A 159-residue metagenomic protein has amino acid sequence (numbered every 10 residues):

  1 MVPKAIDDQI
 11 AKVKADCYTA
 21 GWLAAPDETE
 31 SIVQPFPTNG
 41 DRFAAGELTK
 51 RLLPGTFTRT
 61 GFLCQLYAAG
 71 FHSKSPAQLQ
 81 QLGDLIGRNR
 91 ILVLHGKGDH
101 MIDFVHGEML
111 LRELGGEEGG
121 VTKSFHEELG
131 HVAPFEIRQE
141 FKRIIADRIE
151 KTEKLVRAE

Functional and structural regions predicted by a protein language model:
M1-L53, C64-Y67: Helix-rich cap/lid subdomain of alpha/beta-hydrolase
L52-Q78: Hydrophobic, aromatic-rich cap/lid helix
S75-L79, F104, R138: Structural motif corresponding to alpha-helix initiation and N-cap regions
Q81, H106-M109: A short acidic, amphipathic alpha-helical/loop segment
L82-I91, E113-E117: Short, proline-enriched alpha-helix->beta-strand connector loops that line the catalytic pocket of alpha/beta-hydrolase
V93-H95, D99: Short beta-strand/loop motif that positions the catalytic acidic residue of the alpha/beta-hydrolase fold
H100-H106: Conserved alpha/beta-hydrolase "acid-adjacent" motif
E108-E159: Catalytic active-site module of serine/aspartate enzymes centered on a nucleophile-bearing elbow/loop
